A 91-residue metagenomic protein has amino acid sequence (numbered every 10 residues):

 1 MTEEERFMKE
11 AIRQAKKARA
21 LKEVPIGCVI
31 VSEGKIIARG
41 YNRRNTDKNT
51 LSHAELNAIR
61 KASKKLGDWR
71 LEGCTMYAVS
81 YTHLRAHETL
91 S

Functional and structural regions predicted by a protein language model:
E4-A20: Short, basic/aromatic recognition patches
I26-V31: Short beta-strand scaffold segments in enzyme catalytic cores
T46-L56: A short, polar/charged loop-to-alpha-helix boundary motif
D68-S80: Immediate flanking context of iron-sulfur cluster ligation sites
T82-T89: Conserved small/polar residues in nucleotide/adenosyl-binding loops
